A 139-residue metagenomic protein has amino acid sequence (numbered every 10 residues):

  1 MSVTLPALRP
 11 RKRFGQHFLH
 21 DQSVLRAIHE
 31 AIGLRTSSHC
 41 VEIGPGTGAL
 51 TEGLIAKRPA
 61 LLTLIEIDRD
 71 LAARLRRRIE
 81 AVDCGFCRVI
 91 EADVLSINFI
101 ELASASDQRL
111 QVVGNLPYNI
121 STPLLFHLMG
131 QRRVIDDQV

Functional and structural regions predicted by a protein language model:
M1-V139: Catalytic cores of RNA-modifying enzymes
